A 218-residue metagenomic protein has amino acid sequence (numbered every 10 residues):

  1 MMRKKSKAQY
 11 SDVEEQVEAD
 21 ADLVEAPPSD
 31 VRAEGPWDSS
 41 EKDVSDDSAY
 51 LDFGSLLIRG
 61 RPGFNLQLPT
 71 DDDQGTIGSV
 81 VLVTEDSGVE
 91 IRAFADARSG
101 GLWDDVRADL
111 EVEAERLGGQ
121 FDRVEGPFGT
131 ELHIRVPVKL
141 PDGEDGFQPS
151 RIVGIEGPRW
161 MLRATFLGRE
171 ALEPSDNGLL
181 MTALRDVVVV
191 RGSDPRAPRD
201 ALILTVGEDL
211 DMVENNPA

Functional and structural regions predicted by a protein language model:
M1-S79, E113-R116, V124-G126, E144 (+1 more regions): N-terminal targeting sequences that direct proteins away from the cytosol to non-cytosolic compartments
V81-D104: A short acidic-to-branched-hydrophobic micro-motif
V81-T84, V153-R159: Short glycine/proline-enriched loop/turn "hinge" motifs that connect secondary-structure elements and lie
E85-V89, E144-G146, W160: Short acidic/polar mixed-charge low-complexity motifs
I91-A93, W160-R169: Short, well-ordered beta-strand elements
A95-G100, G168-P174: A generic structural motif
V106-A108, Q148-R151, L167, N177-M181: "Short basic amphipathic alpha-helical interaction patches in structured regions
L110-E156: Signature of long, low-cysteine stretches enriched in small and polar/charged residues
